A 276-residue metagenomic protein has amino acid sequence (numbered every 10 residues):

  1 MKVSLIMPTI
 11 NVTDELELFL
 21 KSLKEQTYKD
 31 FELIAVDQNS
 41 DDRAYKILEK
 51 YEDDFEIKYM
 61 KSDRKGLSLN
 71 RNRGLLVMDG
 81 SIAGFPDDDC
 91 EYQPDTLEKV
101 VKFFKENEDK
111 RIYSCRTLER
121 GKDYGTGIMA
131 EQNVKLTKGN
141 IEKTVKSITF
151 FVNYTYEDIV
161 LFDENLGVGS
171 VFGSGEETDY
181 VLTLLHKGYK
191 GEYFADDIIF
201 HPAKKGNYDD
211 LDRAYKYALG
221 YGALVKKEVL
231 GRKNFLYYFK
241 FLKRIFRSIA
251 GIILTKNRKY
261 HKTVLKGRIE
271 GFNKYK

Functional and structural regions predicted by a protein language model:
N11-E25: Short, well-formed alpha-helical segments that are part of the catalytic scaffolds of diverse glycosyltransferases
V36-K46, C90: A conserved acidic beta->alpha catalytic loop
S62-M78: Glycine-rich, basic loop-to-helix element that forms the pyrophosphate-binding segment of sugar-nucleotide handling
A83: Short aromatic/hydrophobic "clamp" motif used to bind/position activated sugar donors
D95-I128: Conserved donor NDP-sugar-binding/catalytic core segment of glycosyltransferases
V168-F172, K190-L211, Y221-V225: Active-site donor/metal-binding and catalytic loop motifs of nucleotide-sugar-dependent glycosylation enzymes
V168-L182: Acidic donor-binding loop at a coil-to-helix junction in glycosyltransferase catalytic cores that engages
D212-G220, K226, L230-K276: Non-catalytic, C-terminal membrane-associated alpha-helical segments of glycosyltransferases
